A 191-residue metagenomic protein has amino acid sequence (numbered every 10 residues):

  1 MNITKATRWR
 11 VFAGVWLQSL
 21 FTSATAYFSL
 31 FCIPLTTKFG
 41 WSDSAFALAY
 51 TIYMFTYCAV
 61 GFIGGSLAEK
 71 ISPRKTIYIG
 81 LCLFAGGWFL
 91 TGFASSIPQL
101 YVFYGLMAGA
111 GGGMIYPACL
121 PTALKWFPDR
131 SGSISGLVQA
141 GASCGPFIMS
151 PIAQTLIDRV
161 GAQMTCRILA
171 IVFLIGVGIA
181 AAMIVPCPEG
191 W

Functional and structural regions predicted by a protein language model:
T7-Y27: Pair of pore-lining "gating" transmembrane helices in MFS-fold secondary transporters
L20, G87, P98-M114: Hydrophobic core of transmembrane alpha-helices in multi-pass small-molecule transporters, especially MFS/SLC-type
A24, M107-C119, A142-C144: Core transmembrane helices of Major Facilitator Superfamily
A26, M54-F62, F147: Residue-level signature of mid-helix packing/kink "hotspots" within the transmembrane helices of 12-pass Major
P34, G65-S66, T155: Membrane-interface helix termini in secondary transporters
L35, G105, G113-F127, I134-S135: Intracellular juxtamembrane helix-capping segments at the cytosolic ends of symmetry-related transmembrane helices
A59-P98: Conserved MFS/SLC helix-loop-helix module at the cytosolic interface between two early adjacent transmembrane helices
G141-E189: Helix-loop-helix hairpin linking two adjacent transmembrane segments in secondary transporters
